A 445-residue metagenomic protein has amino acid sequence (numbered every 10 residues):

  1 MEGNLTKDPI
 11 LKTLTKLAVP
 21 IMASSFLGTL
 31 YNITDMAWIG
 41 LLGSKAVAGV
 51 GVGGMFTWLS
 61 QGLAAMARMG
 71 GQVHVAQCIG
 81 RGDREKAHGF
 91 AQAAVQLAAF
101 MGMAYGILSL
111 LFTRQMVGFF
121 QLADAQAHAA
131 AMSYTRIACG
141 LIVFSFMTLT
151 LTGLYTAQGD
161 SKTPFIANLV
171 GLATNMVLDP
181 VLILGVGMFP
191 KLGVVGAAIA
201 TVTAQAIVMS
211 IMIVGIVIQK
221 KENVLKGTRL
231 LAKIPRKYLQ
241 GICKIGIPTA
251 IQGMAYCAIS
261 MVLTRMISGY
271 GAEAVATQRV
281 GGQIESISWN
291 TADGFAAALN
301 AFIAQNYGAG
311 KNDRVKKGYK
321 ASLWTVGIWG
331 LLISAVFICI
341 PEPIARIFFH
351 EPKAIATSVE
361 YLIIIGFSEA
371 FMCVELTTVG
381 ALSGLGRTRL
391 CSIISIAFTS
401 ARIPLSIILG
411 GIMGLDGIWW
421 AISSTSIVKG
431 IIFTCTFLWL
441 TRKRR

Functional and structural regions predicted by a protein language model:
M1-A18, V75-L141, F189-I247, I303-S368 (+1 more regions): Short alpha-helical transmembrane segments in multi-pass integral membrane proteins
K7, L11-L30, T34, F56-L63 (+8 more regions): Residue-level signal for short hydrophobic patches within transmembrane helices of multi-pass membrane transporters
K16-D35, I137, G171, A204-V208 (+4 more regions): Transmembrane helical elements of multi-pass membrane transporters/channels
M22, F26, L30, T34 (+20 more regions): Generic alpha-helical transmembrane segments of integral inner-membrane proteins, especially permease/transport modules
F26, L30-A48, V117-A125, V181-L192 (+5 more regions): Helix-terminus/linker motif at the lipid-water interface of multi-pass membrane proteins
I39-W58, F90, A125-A130, V194-V195 (+5 more regions): Interfacial/gating helices of multi-pass transporter permease domains
V47-I107, S145-P164, T264, V275-P341 (+1 more regions): Small-residue-rich hydrophobic transmembrane alpha-helices
R68, I137-T156, P164-L172, A197-I213 (+4 more regions): Short runs within selected transmembrane alpha-helices of multi-pass transporters and secretion channels
